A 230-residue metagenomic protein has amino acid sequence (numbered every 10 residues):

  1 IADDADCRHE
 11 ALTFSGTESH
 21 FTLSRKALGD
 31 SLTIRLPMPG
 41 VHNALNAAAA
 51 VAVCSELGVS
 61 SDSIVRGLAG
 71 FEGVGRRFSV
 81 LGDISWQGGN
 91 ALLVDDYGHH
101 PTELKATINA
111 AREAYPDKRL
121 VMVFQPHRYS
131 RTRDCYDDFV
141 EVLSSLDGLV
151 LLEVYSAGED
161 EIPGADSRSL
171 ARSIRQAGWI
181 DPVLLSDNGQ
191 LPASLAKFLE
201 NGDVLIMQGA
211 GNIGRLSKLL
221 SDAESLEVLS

Functional and structural regions predicted by a protein language model:
I1-S31, G70, G75-S85: Extended acidic/charged loop-beta regions that coordinate divalent cations and stabilize anionic phosphate/carboxylate
G29, T33, P39-S230: ATP-dependent carboxylate-amine ligase
